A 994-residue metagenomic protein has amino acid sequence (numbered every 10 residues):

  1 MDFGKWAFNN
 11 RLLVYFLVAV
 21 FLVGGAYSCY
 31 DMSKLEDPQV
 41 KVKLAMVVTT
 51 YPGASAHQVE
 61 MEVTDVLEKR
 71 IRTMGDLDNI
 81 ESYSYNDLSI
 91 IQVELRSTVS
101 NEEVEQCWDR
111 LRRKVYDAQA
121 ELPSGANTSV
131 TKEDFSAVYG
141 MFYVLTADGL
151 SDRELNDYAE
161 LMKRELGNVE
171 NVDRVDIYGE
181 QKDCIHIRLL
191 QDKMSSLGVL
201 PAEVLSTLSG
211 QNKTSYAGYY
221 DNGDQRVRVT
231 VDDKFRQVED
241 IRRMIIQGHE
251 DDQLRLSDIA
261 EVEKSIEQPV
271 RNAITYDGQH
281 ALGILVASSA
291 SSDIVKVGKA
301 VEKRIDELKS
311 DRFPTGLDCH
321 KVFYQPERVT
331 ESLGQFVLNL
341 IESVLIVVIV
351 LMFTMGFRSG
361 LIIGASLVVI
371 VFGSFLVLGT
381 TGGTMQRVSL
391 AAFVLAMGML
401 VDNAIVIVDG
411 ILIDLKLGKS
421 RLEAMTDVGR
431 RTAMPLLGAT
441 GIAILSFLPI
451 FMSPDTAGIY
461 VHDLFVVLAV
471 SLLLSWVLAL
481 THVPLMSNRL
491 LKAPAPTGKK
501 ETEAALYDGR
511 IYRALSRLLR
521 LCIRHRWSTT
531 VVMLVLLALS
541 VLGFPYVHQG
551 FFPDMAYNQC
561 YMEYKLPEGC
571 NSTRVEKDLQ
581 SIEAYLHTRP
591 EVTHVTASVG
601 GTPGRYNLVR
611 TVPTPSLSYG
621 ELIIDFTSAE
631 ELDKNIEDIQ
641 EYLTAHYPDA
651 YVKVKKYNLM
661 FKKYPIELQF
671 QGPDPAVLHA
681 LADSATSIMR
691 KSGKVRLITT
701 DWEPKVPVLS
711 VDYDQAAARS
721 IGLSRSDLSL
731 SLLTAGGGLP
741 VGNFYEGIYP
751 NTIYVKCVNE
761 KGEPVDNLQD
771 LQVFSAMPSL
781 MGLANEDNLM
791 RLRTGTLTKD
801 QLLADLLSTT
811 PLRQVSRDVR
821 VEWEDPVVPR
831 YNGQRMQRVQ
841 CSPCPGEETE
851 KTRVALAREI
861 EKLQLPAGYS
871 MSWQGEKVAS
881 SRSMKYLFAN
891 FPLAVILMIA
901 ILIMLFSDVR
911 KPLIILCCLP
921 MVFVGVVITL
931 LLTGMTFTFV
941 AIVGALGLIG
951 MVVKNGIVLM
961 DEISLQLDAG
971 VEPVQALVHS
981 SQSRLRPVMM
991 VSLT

Functional and structural regions predicted by a protein language model:
M1-K34, T432, K500-P553, L668: Signature of alpha-helical transmembrane segments and their immediate interfacial
W6, Y15, D37, Q119 (+6 more regions): Extracytoplasmic/periplasmic membrane-proximal domains and adjacent transmembrane bundles of envelope biogenesis
L12, V20-A54, Y116-P123, G379 (+2 more regions): Transmembrane helices with small-residue packing motifs
L22, V59-K132, D192-K213, K234 (+5 more regions): Solvent-exposed, membrane-proximal periplasmic/extracellular interface segments of envelope transport and secretion
Y27-Y30, L345-L412, L897-R984, M989-T994: Hydrophobic transmembrane alpha-helices and their membrane-interface caps in long multi-pass transport proteins
L35-Q39, Q325, F375-A392, F451-L468 (+3 more regions): Short helix-loop junctions at transmembrane helix boundaries
V322, V329, L333, V408 (+4 more regions): Helix-loop junctions and hydrophobic alpha-helical segments within the transmembrane domains of large membrane
T380, M397-I411, A433-M452, I459-E501 (+5 more regions): Transmembrane alpha-helices and their membrane-interface boundaries in multi-pass membrane transporters and channels
